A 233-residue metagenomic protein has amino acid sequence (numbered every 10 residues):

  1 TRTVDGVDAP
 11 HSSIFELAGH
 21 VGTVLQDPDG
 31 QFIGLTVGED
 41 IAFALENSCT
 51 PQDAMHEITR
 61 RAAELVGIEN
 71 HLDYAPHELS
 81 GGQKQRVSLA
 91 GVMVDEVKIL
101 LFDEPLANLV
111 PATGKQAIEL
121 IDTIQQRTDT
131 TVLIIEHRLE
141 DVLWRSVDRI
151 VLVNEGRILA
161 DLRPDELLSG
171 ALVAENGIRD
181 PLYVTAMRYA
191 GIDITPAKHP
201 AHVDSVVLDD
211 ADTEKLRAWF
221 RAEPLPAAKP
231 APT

Functional and structural regions predicted by a protein language model:
T1-E16: ABC ATPase NBD Q-loop/coupling interface
D53-H71: Conserved ABC ATPase "signature" region
A75-L79, Q83: Conserved ABC ATPase signature
L89-A90, A117: Hydrophobic anchor residue at the start of the ABC signature
L100-D103: Catalytic Walker B motif of ABC-type/P-loop ATPase nucleotide-binding domains
V110: ABC-family nucleotide-binding domains
E155-G156: Conserved ABC ATPase "signature" C-loop
